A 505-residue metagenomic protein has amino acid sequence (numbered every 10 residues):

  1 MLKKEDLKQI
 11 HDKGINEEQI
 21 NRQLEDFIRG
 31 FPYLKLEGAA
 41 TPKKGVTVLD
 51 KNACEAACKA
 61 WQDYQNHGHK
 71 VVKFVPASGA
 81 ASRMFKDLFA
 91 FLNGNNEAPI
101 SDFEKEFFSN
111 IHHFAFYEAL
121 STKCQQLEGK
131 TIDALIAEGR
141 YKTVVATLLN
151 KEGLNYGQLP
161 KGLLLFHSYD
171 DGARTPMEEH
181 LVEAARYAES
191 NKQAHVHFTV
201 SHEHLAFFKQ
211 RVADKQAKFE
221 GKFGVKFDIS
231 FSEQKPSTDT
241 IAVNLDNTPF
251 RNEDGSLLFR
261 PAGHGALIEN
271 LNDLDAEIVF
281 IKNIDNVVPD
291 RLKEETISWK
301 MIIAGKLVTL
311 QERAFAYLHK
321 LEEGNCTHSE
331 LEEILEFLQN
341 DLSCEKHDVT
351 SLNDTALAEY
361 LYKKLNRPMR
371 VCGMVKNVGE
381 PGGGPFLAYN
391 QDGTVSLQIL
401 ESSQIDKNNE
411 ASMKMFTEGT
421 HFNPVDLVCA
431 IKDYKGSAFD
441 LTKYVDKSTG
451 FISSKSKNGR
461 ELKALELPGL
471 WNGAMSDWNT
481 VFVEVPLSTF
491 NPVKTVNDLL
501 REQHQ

Functional and structural regions predicted by a protein language model:
L2-P42, L352, A356-Y360, L365 (+5 more regions): Long, compositionally biased intrinsically disordered regions
K8-G14, R29, L36-V378, L387-N408 (+2 more regions): Domain-scale recognition of functional cores that engage charged ligands
T131-E138, E152, Y156, D285 (+2 more regions): Conserved catalytic alpha/beta cores of large enzymes that bind or transform nucleotide phosphates and polynucleotides
K407-E410, K432: Long insertion/accessory domains within large nucleic-acid-processing enzymes
